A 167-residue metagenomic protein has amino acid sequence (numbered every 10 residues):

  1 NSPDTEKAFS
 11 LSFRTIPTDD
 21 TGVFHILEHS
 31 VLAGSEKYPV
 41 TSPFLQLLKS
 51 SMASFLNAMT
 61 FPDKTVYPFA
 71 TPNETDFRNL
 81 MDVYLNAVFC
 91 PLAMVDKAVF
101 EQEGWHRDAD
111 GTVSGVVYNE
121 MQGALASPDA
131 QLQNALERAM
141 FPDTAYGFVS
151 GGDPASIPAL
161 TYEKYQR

Functional and structural regions predicted by a protein language model:
P3-N86, A126-A130, G147-G151, A159: M16/MPP (pitrilysin/insulinase) zinc-metallopeptidase core fold and M16-derived inactive scaffolds
S30, G34-E36, L80-M94, G111-R167: Scaffold signal of the M16-like zinc-metallopeptidase fold and its non-catalytic homologs
L48-K49, F61-V66, D96-N119, G123: Short, glycine/charge-rich beta-strand/loop segments that flank catalytic centers and engage negatively charged groups
